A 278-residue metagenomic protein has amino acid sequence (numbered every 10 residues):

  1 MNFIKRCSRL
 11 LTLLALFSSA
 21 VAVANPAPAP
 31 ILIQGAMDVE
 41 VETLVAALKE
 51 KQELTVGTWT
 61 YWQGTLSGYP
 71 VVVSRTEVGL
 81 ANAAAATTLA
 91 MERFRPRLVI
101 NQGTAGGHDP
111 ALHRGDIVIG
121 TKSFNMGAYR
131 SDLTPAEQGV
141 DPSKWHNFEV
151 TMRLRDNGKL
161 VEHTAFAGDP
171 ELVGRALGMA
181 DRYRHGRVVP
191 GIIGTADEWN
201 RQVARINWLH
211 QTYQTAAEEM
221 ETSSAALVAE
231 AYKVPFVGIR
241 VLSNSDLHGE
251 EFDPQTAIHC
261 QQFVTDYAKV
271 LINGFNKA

Functional and structural regions predicted by a protein language model:
M1-L11: Bacterial N-terminal signal peptides that target proteins for export
R9-A20: Bacterial N-terminal signal peptides
A22-P26: Boundary at the C-terminal end of the N-terminal hydrophobic targeting segment
A27-T88: N-terminal short beta-loop-beta anion/metal-coordinating cradle
R95-R97: Proline-aspartate-enriched helix->loop->beta-strand connector
D109-H210: Mid-sequence, gly/pro-rich, charge-dense loop/helix-turn segments that line enzyme active sites
A196-G238, L247: A C-terminal functional module that forms or caps the active site or interfaces directly with catalytic machinery
D246-A278: His/Asp/Glu-rich mid-to-C-terminal helical/loop segments that flank catalytic regions of hydrolases
